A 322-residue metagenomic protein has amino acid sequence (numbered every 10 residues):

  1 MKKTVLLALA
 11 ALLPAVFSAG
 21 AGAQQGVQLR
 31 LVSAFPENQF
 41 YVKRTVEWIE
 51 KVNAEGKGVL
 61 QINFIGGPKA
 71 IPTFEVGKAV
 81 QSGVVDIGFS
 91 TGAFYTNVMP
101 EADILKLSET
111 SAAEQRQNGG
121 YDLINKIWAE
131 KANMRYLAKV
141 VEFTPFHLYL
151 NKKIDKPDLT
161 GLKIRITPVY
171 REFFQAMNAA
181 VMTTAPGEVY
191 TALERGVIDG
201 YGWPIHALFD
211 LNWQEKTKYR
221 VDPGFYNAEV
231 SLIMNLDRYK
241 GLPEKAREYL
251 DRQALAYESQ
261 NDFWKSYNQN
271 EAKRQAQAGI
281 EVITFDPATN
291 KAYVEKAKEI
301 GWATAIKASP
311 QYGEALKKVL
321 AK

Functional and structural regions predicted by a protein language model:
M1-Q28: Short, low-complexity disordered leader/linker segments with a strong preference for bacterial N-terminal type II
L9, L13, Q115-N118, L316-V319: Short, Φ-rich (hydrophobic/aromatic) sequence segments
A23-E114, A129-K322: N-terminal secretory/targeting leader peptides
Q117-G119, L123, I127: Core domains of carbohydrate- and sulfate-ester-processing enzymes
